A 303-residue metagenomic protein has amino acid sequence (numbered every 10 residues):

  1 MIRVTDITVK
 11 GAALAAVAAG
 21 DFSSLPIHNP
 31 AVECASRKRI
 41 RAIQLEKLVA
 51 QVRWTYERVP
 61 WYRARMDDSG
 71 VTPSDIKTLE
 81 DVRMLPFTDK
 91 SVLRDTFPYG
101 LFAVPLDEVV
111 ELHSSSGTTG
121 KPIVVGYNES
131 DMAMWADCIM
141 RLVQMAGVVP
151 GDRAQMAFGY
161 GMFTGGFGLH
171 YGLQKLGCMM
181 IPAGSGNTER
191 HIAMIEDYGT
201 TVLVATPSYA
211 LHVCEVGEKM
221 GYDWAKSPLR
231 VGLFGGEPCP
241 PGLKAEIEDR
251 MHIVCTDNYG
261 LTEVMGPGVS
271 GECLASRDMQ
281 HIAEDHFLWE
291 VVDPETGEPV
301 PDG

Functional and structural regions predicted by a protein language model:
M1-S114, G120-D137, Q144-M145: Nucleotide 5′-phosphate-binding alpha/beta core
T55, S115, A154, L203 (+1 more regions): Residue-level signal for inorganic ion chemistry
E129-L142, R153-H212: AMP-binding/adenylate-forming
V148-D152: Short helix-loop-beta connector
R153, M220-C239: Conserved helix-loop-beta element of the AMP-binding
L176, Y198, P228, R250-V254: Short, structured coil segments at secondary-structure junctions
Y209-P228, A245-R250: Adenylate-forming
C239-G303: Conserved AMP-binding/adenylate-forming
